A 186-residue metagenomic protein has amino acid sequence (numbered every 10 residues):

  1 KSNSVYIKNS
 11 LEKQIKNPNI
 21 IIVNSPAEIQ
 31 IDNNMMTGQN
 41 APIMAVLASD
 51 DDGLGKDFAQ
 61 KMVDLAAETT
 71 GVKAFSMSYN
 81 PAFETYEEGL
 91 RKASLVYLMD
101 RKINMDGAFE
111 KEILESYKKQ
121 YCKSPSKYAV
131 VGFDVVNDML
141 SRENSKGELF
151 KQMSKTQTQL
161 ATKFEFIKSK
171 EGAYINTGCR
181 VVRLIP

Functional and structural regions predicted by a protein language model:
K1-P186: Extracytosolic ligand-binding ectodomains
